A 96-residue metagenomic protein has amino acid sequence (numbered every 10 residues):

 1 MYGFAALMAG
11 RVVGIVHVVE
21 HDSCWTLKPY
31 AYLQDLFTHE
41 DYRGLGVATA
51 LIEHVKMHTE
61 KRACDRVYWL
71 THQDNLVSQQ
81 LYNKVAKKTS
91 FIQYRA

Functional and structural regions predicted by a protein language model:
M1-L27, Q34: Acetyl-CoA-dependent GNAT
V12, T49, Q73-I92, A96: Conserved active-site alpha-helix within GNAT-family acetyltransferase domains
H21, H39, H72: Residue-level recognition of the GNAT/N-acetyltransferase active site
C24-K28, G46, Q73: Residues at secondary-structure transition points
K28-E40, I92: Conserved acetyl-CoA binding element of GNAT-fold acetyltransferases
T38, G44-M57, Q80, K84: Conserved acetyl-CoA-binding loop-helix of GNAT-fold acetyltransferases
I52, T59-T71: Conserved GNAT acetyl-CoA-binding A-motif
